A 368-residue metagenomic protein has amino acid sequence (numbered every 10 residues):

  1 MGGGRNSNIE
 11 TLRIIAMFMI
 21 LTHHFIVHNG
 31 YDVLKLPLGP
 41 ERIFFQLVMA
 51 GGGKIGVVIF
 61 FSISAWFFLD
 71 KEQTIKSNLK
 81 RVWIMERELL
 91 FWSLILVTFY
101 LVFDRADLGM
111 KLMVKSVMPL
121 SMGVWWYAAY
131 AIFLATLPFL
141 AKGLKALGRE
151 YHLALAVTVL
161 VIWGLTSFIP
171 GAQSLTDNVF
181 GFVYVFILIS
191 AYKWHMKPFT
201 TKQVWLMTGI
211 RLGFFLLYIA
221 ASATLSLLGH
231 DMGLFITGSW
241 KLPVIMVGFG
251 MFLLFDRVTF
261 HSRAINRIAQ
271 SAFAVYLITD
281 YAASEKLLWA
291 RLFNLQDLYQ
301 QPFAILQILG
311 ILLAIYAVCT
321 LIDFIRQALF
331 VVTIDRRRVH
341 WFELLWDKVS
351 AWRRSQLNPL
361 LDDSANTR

Functional and structural regions predicted by a protein language model:
M1-R368: Alpha-helical transmembrane segments and their immediate juxtamembrane cytosolic regions
